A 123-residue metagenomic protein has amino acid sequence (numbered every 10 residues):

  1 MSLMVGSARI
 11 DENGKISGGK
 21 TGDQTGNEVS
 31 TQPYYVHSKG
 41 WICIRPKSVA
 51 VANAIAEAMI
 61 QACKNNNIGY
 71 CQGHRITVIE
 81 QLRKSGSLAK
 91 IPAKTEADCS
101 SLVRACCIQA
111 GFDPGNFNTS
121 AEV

Functional and structural regions predicted by a protein language model:
M1-A110, G115: N-terminal capping segments
S120-V123: Beta-rich nucleic-acid/ligand-interaction surfaces
